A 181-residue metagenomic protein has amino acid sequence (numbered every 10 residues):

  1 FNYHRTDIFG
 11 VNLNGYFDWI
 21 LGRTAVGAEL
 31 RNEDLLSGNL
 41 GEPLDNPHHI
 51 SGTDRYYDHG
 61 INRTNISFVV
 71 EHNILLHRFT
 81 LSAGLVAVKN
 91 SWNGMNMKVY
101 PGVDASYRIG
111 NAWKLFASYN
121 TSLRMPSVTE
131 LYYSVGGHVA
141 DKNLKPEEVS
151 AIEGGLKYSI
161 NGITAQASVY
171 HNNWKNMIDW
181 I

Functional and structural regions predicted by a protein language model:
F1-N96, S106-R108, Q166: Face-selective signature of the C-terminal outer-membrane beta-barrel domain
H4-T6, I61-R63, R108, K114 (+1 more regions): Outer-membrane beta-barrel signature, preferentially recognizing the C-terminal barrel domain of Gram-negative
R23, G27, T80-S82, V86-V88 (+5 more regions): Exposed, low-structure sequence patches enriched in small/polar residues
N32, G41-D45, K98-P101, Y132-V135 (+1 more regions): Short, charged/polar low-complexity linear motifs in solvent-exposed/disordered segments
G38-R55, T129, S134-K142, D179-I181: Surface-exposed loop/turn segments flanking beta-strands in extracellular/periplasmic regions
I50-S51, F68-N73, Y119-R124, Y170 (+1 more regions): Short, functional N-terminal and low-complexity linear motifs
